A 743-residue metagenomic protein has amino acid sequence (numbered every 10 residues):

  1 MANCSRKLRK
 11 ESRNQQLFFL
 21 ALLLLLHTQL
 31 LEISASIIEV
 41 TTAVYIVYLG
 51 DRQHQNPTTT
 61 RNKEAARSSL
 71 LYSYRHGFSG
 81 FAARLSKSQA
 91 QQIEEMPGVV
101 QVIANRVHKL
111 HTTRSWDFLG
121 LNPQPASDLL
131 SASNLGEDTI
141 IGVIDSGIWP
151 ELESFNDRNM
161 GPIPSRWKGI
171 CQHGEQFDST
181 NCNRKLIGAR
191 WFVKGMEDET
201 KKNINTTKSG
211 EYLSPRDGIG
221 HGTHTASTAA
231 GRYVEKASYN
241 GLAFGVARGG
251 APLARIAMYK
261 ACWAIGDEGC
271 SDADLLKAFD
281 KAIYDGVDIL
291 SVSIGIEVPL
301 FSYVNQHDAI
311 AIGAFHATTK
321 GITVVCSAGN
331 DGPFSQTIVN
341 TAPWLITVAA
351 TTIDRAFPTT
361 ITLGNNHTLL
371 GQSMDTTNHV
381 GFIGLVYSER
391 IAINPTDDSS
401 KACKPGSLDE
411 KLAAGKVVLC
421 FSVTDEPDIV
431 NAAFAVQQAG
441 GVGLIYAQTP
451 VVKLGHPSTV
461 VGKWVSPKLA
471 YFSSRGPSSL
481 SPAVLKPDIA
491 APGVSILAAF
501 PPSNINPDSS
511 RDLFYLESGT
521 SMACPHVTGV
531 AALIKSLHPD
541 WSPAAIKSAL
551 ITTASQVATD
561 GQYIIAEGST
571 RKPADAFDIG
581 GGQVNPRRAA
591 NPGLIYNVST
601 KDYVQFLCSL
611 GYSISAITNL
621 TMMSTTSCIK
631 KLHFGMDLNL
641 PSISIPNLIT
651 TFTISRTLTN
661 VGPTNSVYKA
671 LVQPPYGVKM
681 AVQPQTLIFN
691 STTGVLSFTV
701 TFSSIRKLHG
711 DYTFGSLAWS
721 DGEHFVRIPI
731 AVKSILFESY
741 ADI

Functional and structural regions predicted by a protein language model:
A2-I743: Loop-rich non-cytosolic ectodomains and luminal regions
